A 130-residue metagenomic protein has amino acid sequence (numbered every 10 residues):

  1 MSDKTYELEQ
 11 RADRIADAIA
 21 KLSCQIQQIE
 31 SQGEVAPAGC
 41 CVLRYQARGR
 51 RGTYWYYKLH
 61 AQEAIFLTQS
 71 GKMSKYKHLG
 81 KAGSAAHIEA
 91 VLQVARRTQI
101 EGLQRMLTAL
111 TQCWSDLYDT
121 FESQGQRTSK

Functional and structural regions predicted by a protein language model:
M1-K130: Conserved glycine(s) in the ABC-transporter nucleotide-binding domain "signature"
